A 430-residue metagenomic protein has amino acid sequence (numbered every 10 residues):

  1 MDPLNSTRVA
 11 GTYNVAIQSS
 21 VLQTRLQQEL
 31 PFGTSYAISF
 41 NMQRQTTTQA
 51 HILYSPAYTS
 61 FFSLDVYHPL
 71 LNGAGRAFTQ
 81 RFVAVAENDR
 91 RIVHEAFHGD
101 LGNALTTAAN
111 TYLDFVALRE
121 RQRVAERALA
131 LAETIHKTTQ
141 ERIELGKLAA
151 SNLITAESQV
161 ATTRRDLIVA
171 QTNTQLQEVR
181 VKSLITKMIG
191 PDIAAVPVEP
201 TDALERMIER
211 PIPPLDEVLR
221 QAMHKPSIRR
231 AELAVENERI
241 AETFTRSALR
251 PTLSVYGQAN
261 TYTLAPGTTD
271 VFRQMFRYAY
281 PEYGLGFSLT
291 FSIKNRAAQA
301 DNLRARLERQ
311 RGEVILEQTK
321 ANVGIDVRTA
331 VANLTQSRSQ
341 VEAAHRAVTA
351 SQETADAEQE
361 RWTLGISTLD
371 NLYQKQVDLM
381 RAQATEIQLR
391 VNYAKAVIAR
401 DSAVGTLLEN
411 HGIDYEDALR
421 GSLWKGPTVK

Functional and structural regions predicted by a protein language model:
M1-L64, P200-P211, T243, Y256-F291 (+1 more regions): Small/polar, glycine/serine/threonine/aspartate-rich low-complexity segments that form flexible
M1-S19, V66-R81, V85-E87, P200-N237 (+10 more regions): Bacterial Sec-pathway N-terminal export signals of envelope proteins
P31-T59, L71-E95, L101, E126-R127 (+7 more regions): Sec/SRP-type N-terminal targeting helices
Y58, F62, Y67-L71, G75-D166 (+3 more regions): Hydrophobic, small-residue-rich alpha-helical packing segments that form membrane-like cores
D100-E126, T134, E141, Q159 (+6 more regions): Amphipathic alpha-helical coiled-coil segments
A125-A130, N152, L167-V169, A203-E209 (+2 more regions): A short, ordered amphipathic alpha-helix with a cationic face
R142-T243, S247-R250: Acidic, glycine-rich loop-and-beta core segments that form the ion-binding/anion-interacting portion of active sites
V179-D192, V196-E209, T263-G267, Q383-K430: Acidic, low-complexity, intrinsically disordered peripheral segments
